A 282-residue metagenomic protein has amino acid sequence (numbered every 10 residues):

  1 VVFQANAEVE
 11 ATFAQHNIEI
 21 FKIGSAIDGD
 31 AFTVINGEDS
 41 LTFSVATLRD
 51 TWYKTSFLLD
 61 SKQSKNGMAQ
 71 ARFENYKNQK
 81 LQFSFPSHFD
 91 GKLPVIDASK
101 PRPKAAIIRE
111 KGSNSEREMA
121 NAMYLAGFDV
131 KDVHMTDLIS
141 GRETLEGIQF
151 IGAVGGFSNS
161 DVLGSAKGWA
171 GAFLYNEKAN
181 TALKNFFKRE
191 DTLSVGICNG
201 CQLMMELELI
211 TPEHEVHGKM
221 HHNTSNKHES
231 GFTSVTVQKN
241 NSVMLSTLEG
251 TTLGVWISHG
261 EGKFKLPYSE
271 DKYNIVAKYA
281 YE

Functional and structural regions predicted by a protein language model:
V1, T12-E38, K131-D137, G218-K227 (+1 more regions): Beta-strand->loop->alpha-helix junctions that form or flank phosphate-binding loops in nucleotide-handling enzymes
N6-K104, G112: Intein/HINT protein-splicing elements and their conserved insertion hotspots or analogous self-processing inserts
I23, G141-E143, N180, K184-F187 (+1 more regions): Amide-donor transfer/coupling interface in amidating biosynthetic enzymes
R102-K104, D129, G254: Residues that mark the start of a beta-strand
R117-D132: Short helix-loop-beta junction
T144-G152: Short acidic/histidine-rich motifs immediately flanking catalytic phosphotransfer sites in two-component signaling
V154-S242: Cysteine-nucleophile active-site neighborhood
